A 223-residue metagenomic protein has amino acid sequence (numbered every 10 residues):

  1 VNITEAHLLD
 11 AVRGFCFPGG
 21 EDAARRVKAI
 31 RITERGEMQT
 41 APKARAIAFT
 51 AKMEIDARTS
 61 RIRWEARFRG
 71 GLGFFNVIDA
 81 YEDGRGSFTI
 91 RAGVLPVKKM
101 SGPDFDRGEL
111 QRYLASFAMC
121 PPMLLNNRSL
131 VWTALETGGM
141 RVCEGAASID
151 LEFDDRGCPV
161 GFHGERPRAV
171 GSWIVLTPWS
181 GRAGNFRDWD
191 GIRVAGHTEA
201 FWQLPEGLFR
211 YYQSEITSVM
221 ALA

Functional and structural regions predicted by a protein language model:
N2-A24: Alpha-helix capping/hinge segments and adjacent helical runs
N2-I3, H7, T89-A147, W173-I174: Flexible, processing/modification-adjacent segments and terminal tails in exported/periplasmic/extracellular proteins
C16-F17, D22-A24, I32, A46-F49 (+3 more regions): Hydrophobic/basic alpha-helical segments enriched in Actinobacteria
A23-V94: N-terminal mature ectodomain segment of secretory-pathway/periplasmic proteins
R26-T33, R58-E65, A134-V142, V160-G161 (+1 more regions): Short, hydrophobic/aromatic-rich segments at coil-to-beta transitions
A48, F74-D83, V94-F105, D150-D154 (+1 more regions): Short amphipathic beta-strand/extended segments with alternating polar/hydrophobic composition
R67-G73, R91-V97, E165-R168, A200-P205: Short, solvent-exposed aromatic-acidic interface loops
G138-A223: Gly/Pro-enriched, hydrophobic low-complexity segments that function as extracytoplasmic propeptides/linkers
